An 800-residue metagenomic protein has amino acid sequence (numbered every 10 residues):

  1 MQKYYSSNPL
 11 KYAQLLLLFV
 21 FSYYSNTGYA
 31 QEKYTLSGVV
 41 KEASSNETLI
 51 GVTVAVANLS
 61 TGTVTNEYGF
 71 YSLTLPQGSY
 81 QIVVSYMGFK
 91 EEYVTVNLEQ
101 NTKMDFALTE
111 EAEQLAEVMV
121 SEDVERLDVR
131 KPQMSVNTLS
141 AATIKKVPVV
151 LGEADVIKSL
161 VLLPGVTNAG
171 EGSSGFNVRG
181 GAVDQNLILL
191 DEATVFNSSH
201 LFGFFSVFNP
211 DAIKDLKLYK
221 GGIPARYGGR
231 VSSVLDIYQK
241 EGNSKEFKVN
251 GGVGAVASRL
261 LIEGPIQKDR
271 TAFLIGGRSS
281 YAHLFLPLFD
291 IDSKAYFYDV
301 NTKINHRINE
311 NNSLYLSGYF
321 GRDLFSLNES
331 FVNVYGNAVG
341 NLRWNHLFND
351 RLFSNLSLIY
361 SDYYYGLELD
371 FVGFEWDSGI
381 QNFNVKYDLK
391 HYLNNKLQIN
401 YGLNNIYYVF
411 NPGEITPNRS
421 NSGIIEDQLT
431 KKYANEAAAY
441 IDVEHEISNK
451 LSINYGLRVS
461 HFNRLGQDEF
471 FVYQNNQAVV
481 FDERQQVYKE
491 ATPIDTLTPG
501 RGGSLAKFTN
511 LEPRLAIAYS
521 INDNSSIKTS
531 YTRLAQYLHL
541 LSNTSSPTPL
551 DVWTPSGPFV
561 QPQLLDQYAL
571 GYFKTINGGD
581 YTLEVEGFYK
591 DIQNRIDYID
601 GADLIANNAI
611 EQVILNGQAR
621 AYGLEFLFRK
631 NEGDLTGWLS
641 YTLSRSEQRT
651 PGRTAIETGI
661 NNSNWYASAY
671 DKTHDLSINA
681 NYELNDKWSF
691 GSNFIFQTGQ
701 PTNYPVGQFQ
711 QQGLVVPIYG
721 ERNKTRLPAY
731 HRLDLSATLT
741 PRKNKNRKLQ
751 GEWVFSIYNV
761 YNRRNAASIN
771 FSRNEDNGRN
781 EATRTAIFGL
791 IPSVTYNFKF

Functional and structural regions predicted by a protein language model:
Y29-E117, S121, K450: Periplasm-facing N-terminal accessory domains of Gram-negative outer-membrane beta-barrel systems
T35, G254-Y281, D290-L324, V332-L356 (+4 more regions): Transmembrane beta-barrel wall of Gram-negative outer-membrane proteins
K90, M119-P224, V234, K240-E241: Periplasmic N-terminal accessory/gating domains of Gram-negative outer-membrane beta-barrel systems
A169, Y227, G242-F247, Q267-T271 (+9 more regions): Short loop/turn motifs that connect adjacent beta-strands in outer-membrane beta-barrel proteins
Y364, V409-N421, I425, N463 (+9 more regions): Surface-exposed extracellular loop regions of Gram-negative outer-membrane beta-barrel proteins, predominantly
Q428, E436, P555-Q561, Q567 (+3 more regions): Outer membrane beta-barrel strand-and-loop segments of large Gram-negative receptors, especially TonB-dependent
A535, K687, I695-G713, Y730-D734 (+1 more regions): C-terminal beta-signal and adjacent terminal beta-strands/loops of Gram-negative outer-membrane beta-barrel proteins
F588-D591, I610-V706, N797: Gram-negative outer-membrane beta-barrel transporters
